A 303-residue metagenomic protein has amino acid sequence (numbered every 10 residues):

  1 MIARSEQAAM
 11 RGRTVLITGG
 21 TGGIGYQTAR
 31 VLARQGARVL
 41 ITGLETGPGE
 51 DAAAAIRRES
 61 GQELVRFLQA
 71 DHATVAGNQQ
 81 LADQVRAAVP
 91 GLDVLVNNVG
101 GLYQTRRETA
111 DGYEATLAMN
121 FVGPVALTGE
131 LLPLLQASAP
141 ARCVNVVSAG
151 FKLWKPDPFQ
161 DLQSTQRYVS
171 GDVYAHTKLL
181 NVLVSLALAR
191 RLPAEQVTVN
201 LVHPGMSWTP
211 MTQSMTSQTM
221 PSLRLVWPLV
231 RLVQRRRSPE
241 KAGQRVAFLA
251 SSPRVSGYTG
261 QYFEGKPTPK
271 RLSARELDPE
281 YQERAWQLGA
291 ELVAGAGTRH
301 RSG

Functional and structural regions predicted by a protein language model:
M1-M215, V293-G303: Rossmann-fold NAD(P)H-dependent dehydrogenase/reductase core
E108-T109, L272-E276: Short acidic, glycine/proline-rich loop/turn micro-motifs
C143, V199-L201, V246, G260-F263 (+1 more regions): A recurrent short beta-strand within the Rossmann-like NAD(P)-dependent oxidoreductase core
G150, K270-L272: Short active-site-adjacent structural elements
F159-Y168, M220-P228, K266-K270: Short glycine/proline- and charge-enriched loop/turn segments that cap or connect secondary-structure elements
T177, W227-K270, P279-Q287: C-terminal helical subdomain
W208-V230: A glycine/serine/threonine-rich, flexible loop-to-helix segment that serves as the NAD(P) cofactor-binding "lid"
R275-G303: C-terminal amphipathic/interface module of NAD(P)-dependent oxidoreductases and related NAD-binding regulators
